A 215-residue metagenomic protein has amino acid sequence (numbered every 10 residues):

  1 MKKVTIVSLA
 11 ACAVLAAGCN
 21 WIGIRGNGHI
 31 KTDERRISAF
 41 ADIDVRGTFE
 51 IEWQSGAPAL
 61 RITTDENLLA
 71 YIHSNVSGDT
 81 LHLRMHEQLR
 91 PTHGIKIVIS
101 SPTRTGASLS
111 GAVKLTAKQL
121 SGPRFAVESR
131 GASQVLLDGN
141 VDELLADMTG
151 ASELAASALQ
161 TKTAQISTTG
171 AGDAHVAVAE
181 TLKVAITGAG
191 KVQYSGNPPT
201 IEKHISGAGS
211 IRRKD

Functional and structural regions predicted by a protein language model:
M1: Acidic metal-coordinating catalytic centers involved in nucleic-acid phosphodiester chemistry
V4-A11, G18-Y71, H82-S100, L115 (+1 more regions): Short acidic/polar N-terminal linker immediately downstream of export determinants
A13-A16, V135: Compositionally biased non-globular segments, especially hydrophobic aliphatic-rich helices of signal peptides
A41-W53, K96-I99, T103-D215: Extended, compositionally simple hydrophobic/Ser/Thr-rich segments that build repetitive fibrous architectures
